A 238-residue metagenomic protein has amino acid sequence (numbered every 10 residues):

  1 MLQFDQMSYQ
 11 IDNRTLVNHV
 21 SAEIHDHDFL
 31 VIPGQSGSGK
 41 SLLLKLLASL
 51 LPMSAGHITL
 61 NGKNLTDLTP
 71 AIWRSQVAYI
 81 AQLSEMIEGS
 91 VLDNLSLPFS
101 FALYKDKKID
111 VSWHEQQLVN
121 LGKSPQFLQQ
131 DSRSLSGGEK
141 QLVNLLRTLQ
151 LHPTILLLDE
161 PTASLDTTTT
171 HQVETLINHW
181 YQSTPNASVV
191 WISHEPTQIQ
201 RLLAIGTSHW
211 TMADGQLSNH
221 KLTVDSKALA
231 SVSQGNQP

Functional and structural regions predicted by a protein language model:
P33-Q35: The feature captures the beta-strand-to-loop junction immediately N-terminal to the Walker
A48: Helix-to-loop junction immediately C-terminal to a conserved catalytic motif
H57-I72: ABC ATPase NBD Q-loop/coupling interface
L83-L95, L103-K105, D131, Q200: Conserved catalytic motifs of ABC-family nucleotide-binding domains
K108-F127: Conserved ABC ATPase "signature" region
D131-E139: Conserved ABC ATPase signature
L156-E160: Catalytic Walker B motif of ABC-type/P-loop ATPase nucleotide-binding domains
